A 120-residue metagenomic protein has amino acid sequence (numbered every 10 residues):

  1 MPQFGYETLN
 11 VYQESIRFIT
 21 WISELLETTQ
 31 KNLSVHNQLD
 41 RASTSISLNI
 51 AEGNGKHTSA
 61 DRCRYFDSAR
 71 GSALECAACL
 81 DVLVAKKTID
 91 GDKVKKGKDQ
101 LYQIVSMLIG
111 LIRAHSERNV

Functional and structural regions predicted by a protein language model:
M1-V120: Amphipathic alpha-helical assembly/interaction segments
